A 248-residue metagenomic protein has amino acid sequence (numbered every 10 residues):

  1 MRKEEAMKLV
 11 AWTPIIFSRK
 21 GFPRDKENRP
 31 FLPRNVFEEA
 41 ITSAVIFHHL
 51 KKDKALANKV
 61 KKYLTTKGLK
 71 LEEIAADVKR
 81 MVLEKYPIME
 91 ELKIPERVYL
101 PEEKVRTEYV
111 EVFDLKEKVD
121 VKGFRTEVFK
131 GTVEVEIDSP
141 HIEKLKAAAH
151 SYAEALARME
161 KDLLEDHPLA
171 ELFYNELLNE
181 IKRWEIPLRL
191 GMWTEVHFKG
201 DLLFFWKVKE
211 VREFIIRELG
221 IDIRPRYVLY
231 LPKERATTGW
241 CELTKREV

Functional and structural regions predicted by a protein language model:
M1-V248: Basic, Gly/Ser/Thr-rich N-terminal segments that form RNA-phosphate-binding interfaces in CRISPR RAMP
